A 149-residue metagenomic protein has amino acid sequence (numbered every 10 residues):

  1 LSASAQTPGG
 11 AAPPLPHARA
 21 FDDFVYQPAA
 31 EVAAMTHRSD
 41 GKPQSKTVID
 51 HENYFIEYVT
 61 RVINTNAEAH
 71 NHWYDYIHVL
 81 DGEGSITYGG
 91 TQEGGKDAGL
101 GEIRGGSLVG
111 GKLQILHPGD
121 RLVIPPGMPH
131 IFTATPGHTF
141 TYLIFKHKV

Functional and structural regions predicted by a protein language model:
A3-A69: A short, N-terminal "cap"/entry segment at the start of jelly-roll beta-barrel domains of the cupin/DSBH fold
S39-P43, R61, H70-N71, L108-G110 (+2 more regions): Residues that act as N-cap/strand-start positions at coil-to-secondary-structure junctions
S45-T47, D75, K112-Q114, D120 (+1 more regions): Residue-level detector of beta-strand structural context in well-folded domains
I49-D50, H70-N71, I77-H78, S107 (+2 more regions): Extracellular/periplasmic catalytic domains that process cell-envelope and extracellular macromolecules
E52-D75, L80, G84-E93: Conserved short histidine dyad/triad with adjacent acidic residue
I56-Y58, Y76, L113, R121-V123 (+1 more regions): Conserved hydrophobic/aromatic beta-strand scaffold that supports enzyme active sites
T91-P126: Short acidic-glycine-tyrosine-enriched beta hairpin
I115-D120, P126-V149: Ligand-binding loop in jelly-roll beta-barrel domains
